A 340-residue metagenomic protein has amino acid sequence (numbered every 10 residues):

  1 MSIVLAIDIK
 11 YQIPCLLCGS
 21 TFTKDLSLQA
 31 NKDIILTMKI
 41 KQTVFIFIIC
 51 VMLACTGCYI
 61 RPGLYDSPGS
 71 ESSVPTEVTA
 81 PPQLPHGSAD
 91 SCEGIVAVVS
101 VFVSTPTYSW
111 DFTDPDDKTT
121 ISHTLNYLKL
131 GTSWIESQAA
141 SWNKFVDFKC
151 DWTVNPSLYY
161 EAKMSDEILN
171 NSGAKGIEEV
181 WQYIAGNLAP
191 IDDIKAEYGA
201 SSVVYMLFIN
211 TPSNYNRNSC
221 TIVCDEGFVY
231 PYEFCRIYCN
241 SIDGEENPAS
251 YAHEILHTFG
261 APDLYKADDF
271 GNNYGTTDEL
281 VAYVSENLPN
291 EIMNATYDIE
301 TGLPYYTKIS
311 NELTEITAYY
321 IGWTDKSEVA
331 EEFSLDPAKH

Functional and structural regions predicted by a protein language model:
M1-I3, I7-I9: Intrinsically disordered, low-complexity segments enriched in serine/proline and basic residues
C15-C18: Cysteine-centered motifs
Y59-R61: Bacterial signal peptide processing site
G69, V74-G199: Propeptide-to-catalytic entry region of secreted or membrane-anchored zinc metalloproteases
P81-S88, L264-H340: Replace "(M1/M4/M9/M12/WLM)" with "(e.g., M1/M4/M8/M9/M12/M26/WLM)" and add "not limited to" to clarify scope
Y183-G227: Auxiliary, metal-adjacent structural segments of Zn-dependent hydrolase domains
E233-Y251: Short pre-active-site segment immediately N-terminal to the catalytic Zn-binding motif
A249-L264: Active-site recognition of the HExxH zinc-binding catalytic motif
